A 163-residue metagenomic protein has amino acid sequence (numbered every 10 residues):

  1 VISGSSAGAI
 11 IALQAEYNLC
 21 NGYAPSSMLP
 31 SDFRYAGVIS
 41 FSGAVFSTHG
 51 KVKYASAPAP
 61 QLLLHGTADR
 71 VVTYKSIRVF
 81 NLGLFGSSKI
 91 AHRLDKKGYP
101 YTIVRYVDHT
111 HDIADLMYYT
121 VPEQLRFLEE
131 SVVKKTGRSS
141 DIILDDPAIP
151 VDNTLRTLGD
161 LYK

Functional and structural regions predicted by a protein language model:
V1-A57: Primarily recognizes the serine-hydrolase "nucleophile elbow" in alpha/beta-hydrolase and SGNH/GDSL folds
A9, S47, R70, T110-D112: Flexible, glycine-rich phosphate/dinucleotide-binding loops and adjacent beta-alpha linkers at cofactor/substrate
A36, A59, Y99-Y101: A structural micro-motif
L62-H65, D69: Short beta-strand/loop motif that positions the catalytic acidic residue of the alpha/beta-hydrolase fold
R70-G86, L116: Conserved alpha/beta-hydrolase "acid-adjacent" motif
S87-D95: Hydrophobic alpha-helical packing residues
D95-K163: C-terminal catalytic histidine-bearing segment of alpha/beta-hydrolase fold enzymes
